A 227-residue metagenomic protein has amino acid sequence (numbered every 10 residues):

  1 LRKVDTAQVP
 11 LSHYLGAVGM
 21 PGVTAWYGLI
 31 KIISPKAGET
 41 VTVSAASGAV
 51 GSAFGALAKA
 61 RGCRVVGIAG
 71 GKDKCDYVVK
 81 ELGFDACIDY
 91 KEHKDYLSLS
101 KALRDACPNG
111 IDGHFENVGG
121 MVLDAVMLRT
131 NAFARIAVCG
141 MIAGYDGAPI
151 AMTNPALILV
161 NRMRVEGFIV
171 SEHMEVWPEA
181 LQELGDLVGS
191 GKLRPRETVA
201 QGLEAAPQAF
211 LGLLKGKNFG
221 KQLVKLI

Functional and structural regions predicted by a protein language model:
L1-A45: NAD(P)H dinucleotide-binding glycine-rich loop of Rossmann-like/cofactor-binding domains, especially the beta1-alpha1
P21-T24, A49-V50, M121-V122: Hydrophobic/small residue at the entry helix of a nucleotide-binding pocket
A45-A46, V118: NAD(P)H cofactor-binding loop motif with strongest signal on the N-terminal glycine-rich segment
S47, G51, G55: N-terminal Rossmann NAD(P)H-binding glycine-rich loop of SDR-like oxidoreductase domains
K59-A125, S171: Adenosine-nucleotide cofactor-binding segment
V79, V118-L193, L226-I227: Glycine-rich phosphate-binding loop and adjacent beta-alpha segment of Rossmann(oid) nucleotide-cofactor-binding
K192-V199, P207-I227: C-terminal capping/lid region of NAD(P)-dependent oxidoreductase domains
